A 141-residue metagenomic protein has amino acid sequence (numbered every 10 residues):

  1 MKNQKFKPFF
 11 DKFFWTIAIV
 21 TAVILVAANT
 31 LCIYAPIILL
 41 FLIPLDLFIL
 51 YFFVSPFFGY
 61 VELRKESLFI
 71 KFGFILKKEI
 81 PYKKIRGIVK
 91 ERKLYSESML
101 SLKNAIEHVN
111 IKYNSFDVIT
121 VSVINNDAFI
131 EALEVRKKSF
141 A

Functional and structural regions predicted by a protein language model:
M1-I33, H108-N110, F116, F129: N-terminal membrane-targeting/pre-transmembrane regions
K5, F41, V118-T120: Alpha-helical interaction segments
F6-K7, I43-V54, M99-S101: Short, solvent-exposed secondary-structure boundary motifs
I17-A18, L42-P44: Small-residue packing motifs within transmembrane alpha-helices
Y34-I43: Short, aromatic-rich membrane-interface segments at the entry and exit of alpha-helical transmembrane domains
L45-Y82, G87: Conserved beta-hairpin
K71-A128: Non-transmembrane, membrane-adjacent beta-strand/coil modules in membrane-associated proteins and peripheral
A132-A141: Charged phosphate-binding loop/patch that engages nucleotide di/tri-phosphates or the phosphate backbone of nucleic
